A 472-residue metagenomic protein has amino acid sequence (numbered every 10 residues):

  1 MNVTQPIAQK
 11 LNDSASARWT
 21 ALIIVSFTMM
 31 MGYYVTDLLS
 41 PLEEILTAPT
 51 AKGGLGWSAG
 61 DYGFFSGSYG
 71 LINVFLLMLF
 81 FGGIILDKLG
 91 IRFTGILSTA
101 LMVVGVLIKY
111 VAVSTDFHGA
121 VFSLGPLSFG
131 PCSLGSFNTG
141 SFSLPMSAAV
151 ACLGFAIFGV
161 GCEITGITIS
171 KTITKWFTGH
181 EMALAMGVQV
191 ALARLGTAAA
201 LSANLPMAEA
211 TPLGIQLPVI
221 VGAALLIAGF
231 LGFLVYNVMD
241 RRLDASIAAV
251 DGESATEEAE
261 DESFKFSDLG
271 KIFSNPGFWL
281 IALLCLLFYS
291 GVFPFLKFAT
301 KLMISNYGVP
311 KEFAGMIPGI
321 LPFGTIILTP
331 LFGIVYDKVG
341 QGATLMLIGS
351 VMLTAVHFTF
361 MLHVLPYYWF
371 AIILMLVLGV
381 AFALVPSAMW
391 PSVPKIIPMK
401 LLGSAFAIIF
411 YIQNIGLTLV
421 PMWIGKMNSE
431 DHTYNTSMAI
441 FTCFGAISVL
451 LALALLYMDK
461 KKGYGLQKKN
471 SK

Functional and structural regions predicted by a protein language model:
N2-A15, D244-I281, K472: Juxtamembrane intracellular "pre-TM" segments in multi-pass secondary transporters
L39-E44, N275-T329, V420-P421: Extracytoplasmic gate region of multi-pass secondary transporters
G67-I84, G319-F332: Central cavity-lining transmembrane alpha-helices of secondary-active solute carriers, predominantly the Major
D87-T99, D337-S350: Cytoplasmic membrane-interface "Motif A"-like loop-to-helix N-cap segments of 12-TM Major Facilitator Superfamily
A100-L144, V351-L365: C-terminal ends and interior cores of transmembrane alpha-helices in multi-pass membrane transporters/permeases
A148, G154-L192: Cytoplasmic helix-loop-helix junction between adjacent transmembrane helices in 12-TM secondary transporters
Q189-R241: Helix-loop-helix hairpin linking two adjacent transmembrane segments in secondary transporters
G342-M389: C-terminal transmembrane helical hairpin of 12-TM major facilitator-type secondary transporters
